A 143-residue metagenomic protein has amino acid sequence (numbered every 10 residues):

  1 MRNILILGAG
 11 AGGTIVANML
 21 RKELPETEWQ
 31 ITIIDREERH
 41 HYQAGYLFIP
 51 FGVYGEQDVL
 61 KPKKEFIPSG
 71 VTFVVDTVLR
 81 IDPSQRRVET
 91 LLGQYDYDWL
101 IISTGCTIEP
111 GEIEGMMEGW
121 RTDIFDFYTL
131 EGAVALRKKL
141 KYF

Functional and structural regions predicted by a protein language model:
M1-T72: Beta1-alpha1 glycine-rich phosphate/pyrophosphate-binding loop at the start of Rossmann-like nucleotide-binding domains
V71-F143: FAD-binding core/adjacent interface of flavoenzyme oxidoreductases
